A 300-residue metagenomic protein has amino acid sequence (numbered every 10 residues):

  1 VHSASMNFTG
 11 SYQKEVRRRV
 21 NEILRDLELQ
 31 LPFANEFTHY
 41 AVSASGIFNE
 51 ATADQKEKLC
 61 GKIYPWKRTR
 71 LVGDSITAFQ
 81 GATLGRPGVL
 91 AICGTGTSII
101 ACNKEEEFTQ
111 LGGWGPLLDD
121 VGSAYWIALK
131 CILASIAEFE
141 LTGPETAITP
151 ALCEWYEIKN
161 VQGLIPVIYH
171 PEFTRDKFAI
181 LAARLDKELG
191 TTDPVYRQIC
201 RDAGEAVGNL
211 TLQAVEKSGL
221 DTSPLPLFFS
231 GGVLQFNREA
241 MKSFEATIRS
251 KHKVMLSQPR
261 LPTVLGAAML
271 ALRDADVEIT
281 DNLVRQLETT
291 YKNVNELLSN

Functional and structural regions predicted by a protein language model:
V1-F37, A82-P87, L133-N300: ATP-binding/phosphotransfer module of carbohydrate and carboxylate kinases, centering on a glycine-rich
S3, V72, L111: Hydrophobic residues at beta-strand termini and immediately following loops that shape nucleotide-binding pockets
F8-T9, R25-R70, A82-T83: Short beta-strand-loop/turn "lid" adjacent to the catalytic site in phosphate-handling enzymes
G46-E50, T95-T97, L234-Q235: Gly/Ser/Thr-rich loops at beta-strand to alpha-helix junctions that form or flank small-molecule/cofactor-binding
C60-Y64, R68, E107-G115, A246-M255: Glycine/charged-rich beta-loop-alpha catalytic/anionic-binding loops adjacent to active sites
K67-A91, E107: Conserved phosphate-binding catalytic cores of ATP/NTP-utilizing and phosphoryl-transfer enzymes
T77-A78, S98-I100, V264: Short gly/pro/ser/thr-enriched loop/turn and capping motifs at secondary-structure boundaries
R86-G143, N300: Glycine-rich phosphate-binding loop of actin/hexokinase-like ATP-binding domains
